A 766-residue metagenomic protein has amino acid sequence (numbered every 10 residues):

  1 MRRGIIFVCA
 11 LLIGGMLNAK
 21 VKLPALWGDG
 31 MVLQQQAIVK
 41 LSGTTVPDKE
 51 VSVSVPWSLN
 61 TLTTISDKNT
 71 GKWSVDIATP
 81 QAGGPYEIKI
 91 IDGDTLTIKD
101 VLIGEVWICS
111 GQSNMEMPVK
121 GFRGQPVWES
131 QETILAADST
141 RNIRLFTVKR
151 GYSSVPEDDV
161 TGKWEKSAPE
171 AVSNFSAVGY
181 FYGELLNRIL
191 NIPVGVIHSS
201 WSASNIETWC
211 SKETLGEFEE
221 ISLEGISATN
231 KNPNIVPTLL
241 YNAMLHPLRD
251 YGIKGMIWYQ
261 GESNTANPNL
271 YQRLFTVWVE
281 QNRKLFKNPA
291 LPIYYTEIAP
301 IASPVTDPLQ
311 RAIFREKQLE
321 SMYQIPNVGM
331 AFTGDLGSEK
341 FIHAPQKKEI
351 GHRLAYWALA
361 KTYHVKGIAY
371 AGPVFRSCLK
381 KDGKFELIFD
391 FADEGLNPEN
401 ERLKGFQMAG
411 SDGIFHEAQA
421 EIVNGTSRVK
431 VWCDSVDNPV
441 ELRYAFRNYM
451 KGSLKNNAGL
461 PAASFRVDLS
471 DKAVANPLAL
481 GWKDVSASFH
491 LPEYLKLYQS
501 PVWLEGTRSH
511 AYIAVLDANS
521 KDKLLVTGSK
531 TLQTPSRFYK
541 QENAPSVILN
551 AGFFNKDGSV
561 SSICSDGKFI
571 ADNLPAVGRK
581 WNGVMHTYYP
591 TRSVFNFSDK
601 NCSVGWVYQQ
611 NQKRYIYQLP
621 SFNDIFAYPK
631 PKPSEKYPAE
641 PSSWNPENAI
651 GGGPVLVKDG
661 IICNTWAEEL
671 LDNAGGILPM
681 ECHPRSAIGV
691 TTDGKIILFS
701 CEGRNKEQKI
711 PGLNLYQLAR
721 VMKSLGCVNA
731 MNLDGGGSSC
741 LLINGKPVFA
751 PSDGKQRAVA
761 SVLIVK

Functional and structural regions predicted by a protein language model:
M1-K22: Bacterial Sec-dependent N-terminal signal peptides
K20-V474: Cell-envelope and extracellular/periplasmic
K49, N601-C602, G694, G737: Structural signal for glycine-centered tight turns and loop->strand junctions in beta-sheet-rich domains
M117-V119, N205-T208, T265-N269, S303-T306 (+7 more regions): Extracytoplasmic/secreted cell-surface and envelope-processing proteins
A475-Q612: Zymogen propeptides
R508-I513, R592, G651-G653, C682-A687 (+1 more regions): Short glycine-rich loop/turn motifs
G558-M585, T665-N729, S738-K766: Conserved, well-ordered active-site substructure
G558-P679: Active-site-adjacent helix-turn-beta-strand microarchitecture at beta-sheet edges that either contains or buttresses
